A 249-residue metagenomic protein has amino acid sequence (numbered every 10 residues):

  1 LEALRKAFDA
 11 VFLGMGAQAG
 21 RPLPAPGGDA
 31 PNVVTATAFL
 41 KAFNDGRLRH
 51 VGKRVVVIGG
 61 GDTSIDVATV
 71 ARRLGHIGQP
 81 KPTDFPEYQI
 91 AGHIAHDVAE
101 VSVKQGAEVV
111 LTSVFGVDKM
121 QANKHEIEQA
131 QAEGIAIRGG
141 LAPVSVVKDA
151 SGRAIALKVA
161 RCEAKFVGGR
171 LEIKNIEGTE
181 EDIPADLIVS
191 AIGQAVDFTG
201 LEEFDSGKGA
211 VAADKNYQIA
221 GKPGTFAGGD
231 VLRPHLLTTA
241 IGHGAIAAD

Functional and structural regions predicted by a protein language model:
L1-D249: Residues forming the flavin
